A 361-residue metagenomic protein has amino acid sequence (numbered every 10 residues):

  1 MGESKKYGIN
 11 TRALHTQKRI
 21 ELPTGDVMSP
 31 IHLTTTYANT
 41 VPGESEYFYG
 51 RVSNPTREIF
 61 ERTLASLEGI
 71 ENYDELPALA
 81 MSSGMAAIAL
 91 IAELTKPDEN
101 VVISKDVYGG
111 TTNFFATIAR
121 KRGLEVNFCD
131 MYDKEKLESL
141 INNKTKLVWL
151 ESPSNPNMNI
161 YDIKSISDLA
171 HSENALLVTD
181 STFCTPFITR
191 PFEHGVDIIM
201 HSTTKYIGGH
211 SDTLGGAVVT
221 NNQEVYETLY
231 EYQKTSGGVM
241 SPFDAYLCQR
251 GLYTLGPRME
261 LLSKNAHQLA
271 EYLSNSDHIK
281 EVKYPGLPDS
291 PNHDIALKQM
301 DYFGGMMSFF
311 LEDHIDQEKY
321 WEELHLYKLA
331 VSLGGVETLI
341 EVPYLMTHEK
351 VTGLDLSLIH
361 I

Functional and structural regions predicted by a protein language model:
M1-N39, F310-L324: N-terminal presequences and immediately downstream first alpha-helices
G2-E3, A13, Y73-H278: Conserved PLP-enzyme active-site core in the AAT-like
K18-I20, T35-A38, F183, K205 (+6 more regions): Glycine-rich beta-alpha junction loops
K18-P23, V27-S29, L33-S66: A glycine-/small-polar-enriched, mobile loop at the entrance of the PLP active site in fold-type I
G25, P191-F192, G209, L297-Q299: Short glycine-biased active-site loop of nucleotidyltransferases that positions the nucleotide triphosphate and helps
S66-N72: A short, N-terminal amphipathic alpha-helix
E281-S357: Conserved C-terminal alpha-helix-loop-beta "cap" of PLP-dependent enzymes that closes/shapes the active-site mouth
I359-I361: Conserved small/polar residues in nucleotide/adenosyl-binding loops
